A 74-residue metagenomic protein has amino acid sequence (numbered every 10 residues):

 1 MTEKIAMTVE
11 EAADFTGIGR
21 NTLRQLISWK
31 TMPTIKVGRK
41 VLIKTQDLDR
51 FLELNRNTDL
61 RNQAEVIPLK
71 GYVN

Functional and structural regions predicted by a protein language model:
M1-Q25, M32, T45-N74: Basic Lys/Arg-rich amphipathic helical interaction modules
I35-V41: Short Lys/Arg-enriched helix C-cap and helix-to-coil transition segments that create basic nucleic-acid-contact patches
